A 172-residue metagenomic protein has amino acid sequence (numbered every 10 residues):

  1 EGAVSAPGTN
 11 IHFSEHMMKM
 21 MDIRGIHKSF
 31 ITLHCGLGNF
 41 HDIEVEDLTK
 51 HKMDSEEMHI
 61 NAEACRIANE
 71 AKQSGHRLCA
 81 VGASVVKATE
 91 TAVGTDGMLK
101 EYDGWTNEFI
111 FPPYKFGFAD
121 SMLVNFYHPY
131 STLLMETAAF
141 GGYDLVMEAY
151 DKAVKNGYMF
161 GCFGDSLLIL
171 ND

Functional and structural regions predicted by a protein language model:
E1-D172: Surface-exposed, charge/polar-rich loops and edge strands
